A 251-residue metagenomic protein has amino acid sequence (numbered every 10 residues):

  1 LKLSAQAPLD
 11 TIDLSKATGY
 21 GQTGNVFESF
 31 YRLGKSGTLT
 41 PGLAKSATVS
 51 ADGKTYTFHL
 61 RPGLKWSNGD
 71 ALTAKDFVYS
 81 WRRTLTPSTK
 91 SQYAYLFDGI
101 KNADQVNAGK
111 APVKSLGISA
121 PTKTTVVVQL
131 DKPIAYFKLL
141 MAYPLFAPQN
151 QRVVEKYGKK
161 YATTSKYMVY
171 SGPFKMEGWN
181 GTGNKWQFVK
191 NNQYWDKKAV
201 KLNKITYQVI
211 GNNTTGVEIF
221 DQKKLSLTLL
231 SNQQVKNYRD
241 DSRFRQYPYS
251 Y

Functional and structural regions predicted by a protein language model:
L1-D10, T55-F58, F77-S80, T125-V127 (+3 more regions): Short, well-ordered beta-strand elements
S4-A51, V169: N-terminal lobe/hinge region of extracytoplasmic solute-binding protein
Y31, K35, K65, R82-K90 (+7 more regions): Sec-exported extracytoplasmic/periplasmic mature domains
S46-Y93, V127: Aromatic- and charge-enriched surface segment that lines or borders ligand/interaction sites
Q92-R152: Surface-exposed binding/hinge segments that line and control ligand-binding clefts or catalytic entry sites
L130-V200, K204: Gly/Pro-rich hinge or "lid" segments in bacterial periplasmic/extracellular proteins
N192-Y238: Ligand-site clamp/hinge motif
N237-Y249: Ligand-binding "clamshell"
